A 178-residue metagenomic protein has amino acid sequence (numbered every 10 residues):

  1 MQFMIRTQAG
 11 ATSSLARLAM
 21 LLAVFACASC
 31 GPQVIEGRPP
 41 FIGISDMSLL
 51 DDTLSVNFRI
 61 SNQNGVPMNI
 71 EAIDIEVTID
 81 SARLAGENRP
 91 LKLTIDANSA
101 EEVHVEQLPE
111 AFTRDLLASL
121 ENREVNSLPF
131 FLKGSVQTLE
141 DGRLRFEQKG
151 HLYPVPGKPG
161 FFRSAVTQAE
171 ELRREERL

Functional and structural regions predicted by a protein language model:
M1-C30: Sec-dependent bacterial lipoprotein signal peptides
C27-M47: Bacterial Sec signal peptide processing site at the extreme N-terminus
L50-N57: Short, solvent-exposed loop/turn segments enriched in Ser/Thr/Gly
I60-N64: Asparagine-centered strand-capping/turn motif at beta-strand->loop junctions
G65-L84: Short acidic, flexible loop segments centered on an aromatic residue
A82-D115: Intrinsically disordered, low-complexity Pro/Gly/Ser/Thr-rich segments with frequent PxxP/GP/PP motifs and embedded
A111-S164: Terminal connector regions
P159-L178: Short, low-complexity, Pro/Ser/Thr/Gly-rich segments in the mature regions of secreted, periplasmic
